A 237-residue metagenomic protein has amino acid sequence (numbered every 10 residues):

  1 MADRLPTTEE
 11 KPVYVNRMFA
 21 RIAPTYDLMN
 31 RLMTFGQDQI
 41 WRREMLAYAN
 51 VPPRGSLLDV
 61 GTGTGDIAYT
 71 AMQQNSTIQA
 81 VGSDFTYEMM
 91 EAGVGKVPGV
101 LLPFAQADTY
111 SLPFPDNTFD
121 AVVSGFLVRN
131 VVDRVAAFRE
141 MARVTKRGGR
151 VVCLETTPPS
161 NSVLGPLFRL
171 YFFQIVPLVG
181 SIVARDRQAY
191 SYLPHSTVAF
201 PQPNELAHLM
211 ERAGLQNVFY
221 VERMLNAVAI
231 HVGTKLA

Functional and structural regions predicted by a protein language model:
M1-T25, F172, V183: N-terminal, positively charged/glycine-rich alpha-helical extensions of SAM-dependent methyltransferases
Y14, L154, P158-L209, A213 (+1 more regions): C-terminal alpha-helical "lid/dimerization" subdomain adjacent to the S-adenosyl-L-methionine
T25-L28, F35-G55, T70: Conserved alpha-helix/loop element of class I SAM-dependent methyltransferases that forms part of the SAM/SAH-binding
Y26, V122-V123: Hydrophobic beta-strand segment of the Class I
S56-S111: Class I SAM-dependent methyltransferase SAM/SAH-binding core
Y110-A121: A short acidic, Gly/Pro-enriched loop at the edge of an enzyme's catalytic core that lines a small-molecule cofactor
V135-R150: A short glycine-rich, Lys/Arg-flanked "PGG" loop and its adjoining helix->strand segment in the class I
A213-Q216, E222-A237: Core SAM-dependent methyltransferase catalytic element
